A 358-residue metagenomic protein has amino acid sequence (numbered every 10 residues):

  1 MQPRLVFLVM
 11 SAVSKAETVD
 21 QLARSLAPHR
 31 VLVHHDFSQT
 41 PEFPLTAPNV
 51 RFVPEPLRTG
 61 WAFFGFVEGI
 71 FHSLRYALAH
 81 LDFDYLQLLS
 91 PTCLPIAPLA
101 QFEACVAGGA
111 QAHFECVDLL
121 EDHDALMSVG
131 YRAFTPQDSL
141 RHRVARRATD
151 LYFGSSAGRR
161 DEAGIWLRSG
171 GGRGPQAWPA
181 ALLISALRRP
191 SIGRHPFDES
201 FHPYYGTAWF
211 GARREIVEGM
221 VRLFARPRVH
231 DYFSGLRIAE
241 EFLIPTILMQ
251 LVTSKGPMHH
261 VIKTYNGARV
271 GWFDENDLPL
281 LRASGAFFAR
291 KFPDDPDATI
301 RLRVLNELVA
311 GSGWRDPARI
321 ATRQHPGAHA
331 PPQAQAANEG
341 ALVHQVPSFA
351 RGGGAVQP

Functional and structural regions predicted by a protein language model:
M1-G352, P358: ER/Golgi luminal nucleotide-sugar-dependent glycosyltransferases, focusing on the catalytic module
